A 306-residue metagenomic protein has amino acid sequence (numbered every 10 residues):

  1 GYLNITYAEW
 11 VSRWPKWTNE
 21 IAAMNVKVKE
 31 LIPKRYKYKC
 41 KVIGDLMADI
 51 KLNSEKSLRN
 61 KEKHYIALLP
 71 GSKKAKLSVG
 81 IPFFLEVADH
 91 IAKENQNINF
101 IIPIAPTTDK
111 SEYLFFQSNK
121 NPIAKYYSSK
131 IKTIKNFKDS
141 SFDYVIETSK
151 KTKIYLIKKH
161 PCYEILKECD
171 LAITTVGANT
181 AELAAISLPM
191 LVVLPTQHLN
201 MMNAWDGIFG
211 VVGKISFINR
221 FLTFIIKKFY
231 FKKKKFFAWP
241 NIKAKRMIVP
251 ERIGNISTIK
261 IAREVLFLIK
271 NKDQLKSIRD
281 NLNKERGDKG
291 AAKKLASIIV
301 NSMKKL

Functional and structural regions predicted by a protein language model:
G1-L306: Nucleotide-activated sugar donor-binding and catalytic core shared by glycosyltransferases and related lipid-linked
